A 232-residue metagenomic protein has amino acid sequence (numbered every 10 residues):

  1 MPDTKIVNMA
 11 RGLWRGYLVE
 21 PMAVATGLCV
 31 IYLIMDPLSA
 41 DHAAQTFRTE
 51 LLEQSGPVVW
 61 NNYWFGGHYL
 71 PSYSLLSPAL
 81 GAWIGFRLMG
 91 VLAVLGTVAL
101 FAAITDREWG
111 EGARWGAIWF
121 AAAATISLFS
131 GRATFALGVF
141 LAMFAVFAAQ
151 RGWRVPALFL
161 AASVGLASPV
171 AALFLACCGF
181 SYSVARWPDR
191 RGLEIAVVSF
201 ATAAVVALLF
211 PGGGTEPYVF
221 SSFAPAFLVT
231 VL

Functional and structural regions predicted by a protein language model:
M1-V30: Start-transfer (signal-anchor) and selected internal transmembrane alpha helices of multi-pass inner/ER membrane
D3-T4, N8-G12, W64, A149-P156 (+1 more regions): Membrane-interface junctions at the ends of membrane-embedded or membrane-associated helices
Y17, P21, A25, G116 (+1 more regions): Residue-level signature of transmembrane alpha-helical entry/exit and packing/kink sites in multi-pass membrane
L18-V24, G138, E194-V198: Hydrophobic H-region at the start of alpha-helical membrane spans
C29-G110, W119, A123-T134, G138 (+1 more regions): Active-site lumenal/periplasmic loops and adjacent helix-entry segments of GT-C-fold, multi-pass membrane
P37-Q45, Q54-V58, F65, A162-L232: Transmembrane catalytic cores of multi-pass membrane glycosyltransferases and polysaccharide-assembly enzymes
R87, R107-G112, G152, V184-P188 (+1 more regions): Membrane-interface elements of multi-pass transporters and channels
A99, A103, G112-Q150, P156-S183 (+1 more regions): Membrane-embedded helix bundles of polyisoprenyl
